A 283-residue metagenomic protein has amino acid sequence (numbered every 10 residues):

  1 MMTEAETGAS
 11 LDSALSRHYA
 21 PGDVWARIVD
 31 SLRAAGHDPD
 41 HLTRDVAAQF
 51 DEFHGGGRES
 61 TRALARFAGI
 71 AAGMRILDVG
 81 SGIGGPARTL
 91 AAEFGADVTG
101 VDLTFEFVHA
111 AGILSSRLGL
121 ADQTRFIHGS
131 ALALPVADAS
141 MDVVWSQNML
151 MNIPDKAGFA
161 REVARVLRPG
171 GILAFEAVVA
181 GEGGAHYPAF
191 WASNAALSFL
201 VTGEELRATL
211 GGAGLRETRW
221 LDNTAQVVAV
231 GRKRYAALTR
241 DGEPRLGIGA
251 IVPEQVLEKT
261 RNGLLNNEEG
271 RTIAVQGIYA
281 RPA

Functional and structural regions predicted by a protein language model:
M1-R33: N-terminal auxiliary segments of SAM/dcSAM-dependent transferases
H37, H54-A72: Conserved alpha-helix/loop element of class I SAM-dependent methyltransferases that forms part of the SAM/SAH-binding
R75-A133: Class I SAM-dependent methyltransferase SAM/SAH-binding core
L132-V143: A short acidic, Gly/Pro-enriched loop at the edge of an enzyme's catalytic core that lines a small-molecule cofactor
V143-D155: A short SAM/SAH-binding and catalytic strip from SAM-dependent methyltransferases
A157-I172: A short glycine-rich, Lys/Arg-flanked "PGG" loop and its adjoining helix->strand segment in the class I
V178-S198: Short, glycine-/aromatic-enriched active-site segment of Class I SAM-dependent methyltransferases
R219-A283: Conserved Class I S-adenosyl-L-methionine
